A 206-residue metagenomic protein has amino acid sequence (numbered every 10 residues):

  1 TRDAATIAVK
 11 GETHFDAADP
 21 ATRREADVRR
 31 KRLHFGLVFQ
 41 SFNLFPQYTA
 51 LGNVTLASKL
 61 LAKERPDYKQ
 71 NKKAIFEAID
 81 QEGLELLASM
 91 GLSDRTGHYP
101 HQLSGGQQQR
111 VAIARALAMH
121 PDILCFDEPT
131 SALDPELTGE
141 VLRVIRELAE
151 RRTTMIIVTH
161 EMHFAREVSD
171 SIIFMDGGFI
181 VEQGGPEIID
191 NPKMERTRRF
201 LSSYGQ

Functional and structural regions predicted by a protein language model:
Y99-L103, Q107: Conserved ABC ATPase signature
A118-D122: A short, proline-enriched helix->beta-strand linker immediately N-terminal to the Walker B motif in ABC-type P-loop
L124-D127: Catalytic Walker B motif of ABC-type/P-loop ATPase nucleotide-binding domains
P135-L137: Helix N-cap at the start of a conserved alpha-helix in ABC-type nucleotide-binding domains
T159-H160: H-loop/switch region of ABC-family ATPase nucleotide-binding domains
A165-E167: A short, surface-exposed alpha-helical micro-motif characterized by mixed small hydrophobic and charged/polar residues
G177-G178: Conserved ABC ATPase "signature" C-loop
